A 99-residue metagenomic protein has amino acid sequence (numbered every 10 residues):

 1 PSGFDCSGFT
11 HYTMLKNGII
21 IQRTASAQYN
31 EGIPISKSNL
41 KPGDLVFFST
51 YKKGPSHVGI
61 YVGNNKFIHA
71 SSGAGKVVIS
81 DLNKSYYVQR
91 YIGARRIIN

Functional and structural regions predicted by a protein language model:
P1-P42: Catalytic cysteine-centered active-site loop
G3, S7-H11, H57-Y61, F67-H69: Active-site scaffold segments
I19, P34-I35, S49-P55, V62-N99: Aromatic- and glycine-rich peptidoglycan recognition patches
P42-G43, S56-V58: Short, surface-exposed beta-edge/turn micro-motifs
G43-D44, N65: Structural motif
